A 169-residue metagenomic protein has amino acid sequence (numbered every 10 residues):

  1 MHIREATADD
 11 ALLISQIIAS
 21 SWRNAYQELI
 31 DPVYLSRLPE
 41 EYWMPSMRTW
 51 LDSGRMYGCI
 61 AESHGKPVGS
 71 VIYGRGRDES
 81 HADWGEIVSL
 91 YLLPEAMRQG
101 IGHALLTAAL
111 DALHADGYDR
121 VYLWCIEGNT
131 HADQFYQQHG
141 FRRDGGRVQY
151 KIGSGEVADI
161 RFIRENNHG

Functional and structural regions predicted by a protein language model:
M1-I3: Extreme N-terminal starter segment of soluble prokaryotic enzymes
E5-A11, Q16-E95, H103-A108, A112 (+3 more regions): Acetyl-CoA-dependent GNAT
A82, G100, H131: Residues that form or flank phosphate/diphosphate-binding pockets in enzymes that use nucleotide phosphates
G85, D119-Y122, I126-G169: C-terminal "cap" of GNAT-fold acetyltransferases
L93-E95, Q99, E127-G128: Active-site acidic-Proline motif in GNAT/NAT acetyltransferases
Q99, A104, V121-Y122: Charged, amphipathic alpha-helical coiled-coil/dimerization segments
